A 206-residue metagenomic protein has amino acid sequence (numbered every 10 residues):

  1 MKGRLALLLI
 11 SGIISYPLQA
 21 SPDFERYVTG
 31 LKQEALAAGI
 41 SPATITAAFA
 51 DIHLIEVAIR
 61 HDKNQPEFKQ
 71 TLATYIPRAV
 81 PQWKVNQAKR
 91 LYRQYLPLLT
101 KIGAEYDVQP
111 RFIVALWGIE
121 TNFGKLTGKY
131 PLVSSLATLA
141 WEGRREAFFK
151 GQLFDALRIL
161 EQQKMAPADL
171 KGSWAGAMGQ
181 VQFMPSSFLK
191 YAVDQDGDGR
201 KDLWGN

Functional and structural regions predicted by a protein language model:
M1-R4: Positively charged n-region of N-terminal signal peptides that target proteins for export
A6-S15: Bacterial N-terminal signal peptides
Y16-S21: Sec/Tat signal peptide C-region and signal peptidase I cleavage site
F24-P42, T46: Mature N-terminal segment immediately following signal peptide/propeptide cleavage in secreted/periplasmic
I40-N206: Catalytic glycan-binding domains that act on GlcNAc-containing polysaccharides
